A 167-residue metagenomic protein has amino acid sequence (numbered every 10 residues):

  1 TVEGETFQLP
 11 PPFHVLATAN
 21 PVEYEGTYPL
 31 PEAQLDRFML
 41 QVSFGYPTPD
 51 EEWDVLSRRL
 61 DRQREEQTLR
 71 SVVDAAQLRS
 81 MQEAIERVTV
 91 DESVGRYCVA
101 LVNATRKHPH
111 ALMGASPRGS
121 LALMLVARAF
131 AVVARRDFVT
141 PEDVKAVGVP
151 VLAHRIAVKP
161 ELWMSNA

Functional and structural regions predicted by a protein language model:
T1-V88, R128-V133: Canonical AAA+ ATPase core
P12, T18, R70-D74, G95-R96 (+1 more regions): Conserved C-terminal helix/linker of AAA+ ATPases
L40, D54-R58, V99-N103, A122-L125 (+1 more regions): Generic alpha-helical structural context detector
P47-P49, S93, A104, E161-W163: Generic structural motif
T68-S120: Conserved AAA+ ATPase small/helical "lid" subdomain
T105-A167: C-terminal engagement/docking regions of AAA+ P-loop ATPases
